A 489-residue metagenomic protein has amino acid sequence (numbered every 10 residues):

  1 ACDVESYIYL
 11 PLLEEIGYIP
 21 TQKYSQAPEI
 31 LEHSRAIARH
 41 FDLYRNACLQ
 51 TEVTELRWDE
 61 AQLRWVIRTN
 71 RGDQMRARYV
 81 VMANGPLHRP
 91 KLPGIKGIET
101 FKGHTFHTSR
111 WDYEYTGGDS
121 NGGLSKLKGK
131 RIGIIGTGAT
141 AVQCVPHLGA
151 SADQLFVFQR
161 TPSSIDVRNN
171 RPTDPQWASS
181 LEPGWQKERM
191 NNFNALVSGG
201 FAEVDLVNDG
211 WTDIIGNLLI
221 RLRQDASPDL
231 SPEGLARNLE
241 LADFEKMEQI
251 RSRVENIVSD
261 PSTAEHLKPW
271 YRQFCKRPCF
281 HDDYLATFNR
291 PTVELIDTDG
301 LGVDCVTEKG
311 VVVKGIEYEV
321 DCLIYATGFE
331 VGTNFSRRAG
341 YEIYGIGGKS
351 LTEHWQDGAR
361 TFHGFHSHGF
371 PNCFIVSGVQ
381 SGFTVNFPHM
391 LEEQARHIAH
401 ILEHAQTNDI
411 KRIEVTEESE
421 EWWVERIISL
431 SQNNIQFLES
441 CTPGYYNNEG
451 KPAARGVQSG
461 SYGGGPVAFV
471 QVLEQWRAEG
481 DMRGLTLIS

Functional and structural regions predicted by a protein language model:
A1-E99, G103, R110, E114 (+3 more regions): N-terminal FAD-binding dinucleotide-binding subdomain shared by FAD-dependent oxidases/monooxygenases
G118-D119: Acidic/histidine-rich helix-loop elements that form or flank divalent-metal/phosphate-binding sites at the catalytic
A141: N-terminal Rossmann-fold NAD(P) dinucleotide-binding loop
C144-L148: Aromatic pocket-lining residues of Rossmann-like dinucleotide-binding sites
